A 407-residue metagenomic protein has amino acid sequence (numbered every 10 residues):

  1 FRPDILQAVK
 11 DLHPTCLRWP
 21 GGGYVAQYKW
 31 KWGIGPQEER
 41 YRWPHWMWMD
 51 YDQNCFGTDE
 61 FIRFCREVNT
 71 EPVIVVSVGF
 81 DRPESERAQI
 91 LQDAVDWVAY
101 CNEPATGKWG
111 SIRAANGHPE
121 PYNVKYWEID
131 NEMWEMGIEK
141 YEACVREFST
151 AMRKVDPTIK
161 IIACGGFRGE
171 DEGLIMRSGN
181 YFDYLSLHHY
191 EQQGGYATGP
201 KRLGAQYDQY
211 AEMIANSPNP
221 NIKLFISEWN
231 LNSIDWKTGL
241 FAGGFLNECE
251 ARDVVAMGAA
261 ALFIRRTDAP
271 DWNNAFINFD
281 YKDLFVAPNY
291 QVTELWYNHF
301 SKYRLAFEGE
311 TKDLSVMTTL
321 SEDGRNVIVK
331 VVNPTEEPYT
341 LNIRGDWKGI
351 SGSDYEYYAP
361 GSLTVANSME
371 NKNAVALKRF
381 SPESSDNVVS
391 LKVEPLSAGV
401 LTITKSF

Functional and structural regions predicted by a protein language model:
F1-D183: N-terminal catalytic cores of secreted or lumenal carbohydrate-active enzymes
L12, E60-E71, A151-D156, M213-N221 (+3 more regions): A structural motif corresponding to the C-terminal end of an alpha-helix and its immediate exit/capping segment
W19, I129, A163-C164, L187 (+3 more regions): Conserved beta-strand positions
Y24-Y28, F80-S85, D130-G137, R168-E172 (+5 more regions): Flexible loop/turn segments at secondary-structure boundaries
I138-L246, R252-V254, T311-D313: Noncatalytic carbohydrate-binding groove/subsite architecture in carbohydrate-active enzymes
F225-E294, N298-R325: Aromatic/acidic polysaccharide-binding cleft in carbohydrate-active enzymes
D313-G349, Y355, P360, L396-T402: Carbohydrate-binding surface patches
K348-V393: Acidic, Ser/Thr/Pro-rich beta/coil linker or hinge segments at domain junctions
